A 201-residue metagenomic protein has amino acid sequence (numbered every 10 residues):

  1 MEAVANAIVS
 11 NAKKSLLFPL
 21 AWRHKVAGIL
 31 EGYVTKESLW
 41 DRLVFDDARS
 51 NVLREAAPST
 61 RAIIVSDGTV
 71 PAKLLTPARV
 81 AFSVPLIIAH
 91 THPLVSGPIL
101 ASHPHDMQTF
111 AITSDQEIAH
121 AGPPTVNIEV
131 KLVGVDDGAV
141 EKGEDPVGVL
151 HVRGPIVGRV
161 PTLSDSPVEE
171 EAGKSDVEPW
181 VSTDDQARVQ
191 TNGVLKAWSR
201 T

Functional and structural regions predicted by a protein language model:
M1-R61: Alpha-helical "lid/cap" subdomains adjacent to substrate-binding clefts that gate access and reposition the ligand
W40-K196: Conserved AMP-binding/adenylate-forming
R200-T201: C-terminal lobe
